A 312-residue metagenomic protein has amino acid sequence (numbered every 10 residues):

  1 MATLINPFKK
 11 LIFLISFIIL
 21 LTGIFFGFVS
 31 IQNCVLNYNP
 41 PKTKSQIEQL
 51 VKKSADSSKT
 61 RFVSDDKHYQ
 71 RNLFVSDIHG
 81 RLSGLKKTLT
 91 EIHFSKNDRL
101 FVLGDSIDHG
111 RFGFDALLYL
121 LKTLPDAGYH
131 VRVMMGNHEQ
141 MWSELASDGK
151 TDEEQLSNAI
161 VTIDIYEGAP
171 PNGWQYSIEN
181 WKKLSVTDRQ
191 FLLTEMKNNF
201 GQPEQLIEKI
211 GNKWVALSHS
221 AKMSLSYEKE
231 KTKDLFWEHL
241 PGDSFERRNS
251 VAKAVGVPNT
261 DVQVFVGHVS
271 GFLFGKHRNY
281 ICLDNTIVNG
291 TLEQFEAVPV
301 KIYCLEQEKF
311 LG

Functional and structural regions predicted by a protein language model:
A2-L20: N-terminal Sec-pathway targeting helices
G23-N39: Membrane-interface motif at the C-terminal end of an N-terminal transmembrane signal
C34-Y119: N-terminal active-site segment of His-dependent metallophosphoesterases
K59-H68, H93, L118, K122-D126 (+3 more regions): A short acidic-Thr-Gly-centered motif at the start of a beta-strand
F74, L100-V102, V133-M134, A216 (+2 more regions): Residue-level marker for buried hydrophobic side chains located in beta-strands that build the well-ordered beta-sheet
D77, D105, G136-N137, H219 (+1 more regions): Divalent metal-coordination and catalytic microenvironments
H109-L206, R247: Active-site neighborhood of divalent metal-dependent phosphoester bond hydrolases
G168-C282, T286-F295, F310: Acidic, His/Gly-enriched loop-helix segments that form or flank divalent-metal centers in metallo-dependent hydrolases
